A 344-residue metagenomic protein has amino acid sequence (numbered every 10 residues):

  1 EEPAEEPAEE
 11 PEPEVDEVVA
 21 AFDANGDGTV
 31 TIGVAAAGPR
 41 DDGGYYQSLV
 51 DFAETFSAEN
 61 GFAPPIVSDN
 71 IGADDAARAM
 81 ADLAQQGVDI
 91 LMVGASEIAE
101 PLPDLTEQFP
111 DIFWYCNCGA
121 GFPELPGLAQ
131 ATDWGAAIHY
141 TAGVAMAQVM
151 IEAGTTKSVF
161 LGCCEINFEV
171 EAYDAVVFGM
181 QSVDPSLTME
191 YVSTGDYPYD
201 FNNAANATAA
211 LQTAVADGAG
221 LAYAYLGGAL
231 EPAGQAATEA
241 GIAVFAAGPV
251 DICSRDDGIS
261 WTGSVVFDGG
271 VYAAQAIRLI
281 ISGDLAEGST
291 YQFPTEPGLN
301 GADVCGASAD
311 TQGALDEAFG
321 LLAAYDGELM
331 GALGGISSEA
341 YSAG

Functional and structural regions predicted by a protein language model:
E1-G344: A residue-level marker of the well-folded mature domains of exported/periplasmic proteins
